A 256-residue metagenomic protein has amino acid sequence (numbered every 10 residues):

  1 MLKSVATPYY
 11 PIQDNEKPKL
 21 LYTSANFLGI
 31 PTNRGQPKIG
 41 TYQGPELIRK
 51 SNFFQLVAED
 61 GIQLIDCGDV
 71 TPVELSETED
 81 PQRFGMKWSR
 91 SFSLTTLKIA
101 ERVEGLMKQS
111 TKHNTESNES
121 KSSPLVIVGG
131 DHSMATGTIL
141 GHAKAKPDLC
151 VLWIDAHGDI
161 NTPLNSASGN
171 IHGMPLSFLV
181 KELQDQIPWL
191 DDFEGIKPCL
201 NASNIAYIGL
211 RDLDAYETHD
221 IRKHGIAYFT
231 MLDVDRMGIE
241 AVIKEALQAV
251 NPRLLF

Functional and structural regions predicted by a protein language model:
S4-F256: Conserved alpha-helical scaffold segments that buttress catalytic/binding sites
